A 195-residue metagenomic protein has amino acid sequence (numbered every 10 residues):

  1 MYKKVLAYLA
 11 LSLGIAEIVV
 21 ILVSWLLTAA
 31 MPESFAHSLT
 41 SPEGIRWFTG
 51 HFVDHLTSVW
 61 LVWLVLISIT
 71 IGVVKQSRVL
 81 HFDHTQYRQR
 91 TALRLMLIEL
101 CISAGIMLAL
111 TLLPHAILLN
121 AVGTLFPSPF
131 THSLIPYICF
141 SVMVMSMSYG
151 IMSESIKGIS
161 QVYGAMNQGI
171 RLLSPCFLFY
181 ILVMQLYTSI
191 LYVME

Functional and structural regions predicted by a protein language model:
M1-D83, L97-L113: Transmembrane-helix bundle segments that line or gate the permeation/cavity pathway in multi-pass membrane proteins
M1-E17, T85-L100, F130-H132, G164-L178: Alpha-helical transmembrane segments and their helix-start/interface "positive-inside/aromatic belt" motifs in integral
V23-M31, A109-V122, S148-G158, Y187-E195: Transmembrane helix-loop junctions in multi-pass membrane proteins
T28-P42, T85-T91, S133-L134, G158 (+1 more regions): General structural signal for secondary-structure boundaries
D54-L64, A92, S128-I156, V162-M194: Core transmembrane alpha-helical segments of multi-pass membrane transporters/permeases
V74-R88, I151-G164: Cytoplasmic membrane-interface regions of multi-pass membrane proteins
Q89-L97, L108-I138: Flexible hinge motifs at transmembrane-helix junctions and intramembrane kinks/re-entrant loops in multi-pass membrane
R94-I106, L118-L119, M152-E154, Q161: Short, charged N-terminal helix-start/capping segments
